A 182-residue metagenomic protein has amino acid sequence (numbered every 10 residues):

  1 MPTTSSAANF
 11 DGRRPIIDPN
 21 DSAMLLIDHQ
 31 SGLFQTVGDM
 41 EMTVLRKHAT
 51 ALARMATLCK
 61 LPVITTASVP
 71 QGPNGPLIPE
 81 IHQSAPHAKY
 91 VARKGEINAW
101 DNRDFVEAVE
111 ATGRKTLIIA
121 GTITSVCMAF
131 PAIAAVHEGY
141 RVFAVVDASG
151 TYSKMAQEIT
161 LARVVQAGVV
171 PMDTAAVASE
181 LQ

Functional and structural regions predicted by a protein language model:
P2-I16, N20-A23, C59, Q71-Q182: Active-site-adjacent betaalpha module
N20-S22, G38-I64: A short alpha/beta connector and helix-capping loop motif
A23-Q30: Short acidic catalytic loops
I27, L52-A53, A135-H137: Short, flexible segments with low predicted structural confidence
H29, T65-S68, V146: A cross-domain feature marking catalytic cores of carbohydrate-active enzymes and several ubiquitous metabolic/repair
Q30-T36: Short acidic, Gly/Ser-rich segments with clustered Asp/Glu that frequently serve as metal-coordination loops in enzyme
V37, A67, G95-E96: Short, well-ordered turn and helix-capping elements at secondary-structure junctions
I64-T65, I118: Short glycine-rich phosphate-binding loop at a beta-alpha junction
